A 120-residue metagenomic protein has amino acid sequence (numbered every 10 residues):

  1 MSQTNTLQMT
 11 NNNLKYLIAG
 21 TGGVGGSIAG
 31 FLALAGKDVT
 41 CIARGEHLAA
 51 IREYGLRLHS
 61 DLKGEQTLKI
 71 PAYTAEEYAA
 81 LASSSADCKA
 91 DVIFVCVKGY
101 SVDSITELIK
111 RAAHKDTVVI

Functional and structural regions predicted by a protein language model:
M1-S2, I70: Intrinsic-disorder/low-complexity coil detector
S2-S60: NAD(P)+-binding Rossmann beta1-loop-alpha1 motif at the extreme N-terminus of oxidoreductases
T10-N12, Q66, A113: Short, structurally constrained coil/turn elements that cap an alpha-helix or connect an alpha-helix to the following
D38-A90: Conserved N-terminal Rossmann-fold NAD(P) cofactor-binding segment
L68-I120: Rossmann-like NAD(P)(H) cofactor-binding subdomain of soluble oxidoreductases
